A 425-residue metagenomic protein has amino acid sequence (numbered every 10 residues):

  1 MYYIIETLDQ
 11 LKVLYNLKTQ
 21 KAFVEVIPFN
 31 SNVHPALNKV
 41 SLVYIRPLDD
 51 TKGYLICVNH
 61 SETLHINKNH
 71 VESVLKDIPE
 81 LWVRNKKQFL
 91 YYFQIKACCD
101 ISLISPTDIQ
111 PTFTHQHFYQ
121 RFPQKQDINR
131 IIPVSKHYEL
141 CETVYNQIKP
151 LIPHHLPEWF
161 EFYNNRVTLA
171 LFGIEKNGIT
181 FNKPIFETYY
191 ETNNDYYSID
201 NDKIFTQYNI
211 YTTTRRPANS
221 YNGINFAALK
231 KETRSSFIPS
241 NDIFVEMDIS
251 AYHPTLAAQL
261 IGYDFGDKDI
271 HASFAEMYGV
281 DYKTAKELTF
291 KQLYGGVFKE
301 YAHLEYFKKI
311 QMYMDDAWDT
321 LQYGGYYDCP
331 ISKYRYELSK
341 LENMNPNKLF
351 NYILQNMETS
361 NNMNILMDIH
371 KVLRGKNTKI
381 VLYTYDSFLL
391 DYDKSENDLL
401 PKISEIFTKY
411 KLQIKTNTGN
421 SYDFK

Functional and structural regions predicted by a protein language model:
Y2-L8, T19-E25, F29-I152: Conserved DEDDh/DEDDy metal-dependent 3′-5′ exonuclease domain
L14-Q20, E72-E80, F237-N241, M277-K283: Flexible, charged surface loops at secondary-structure boundaries
I27, S31, L37-V40, Y44-T51 (+5 more regions): Acidic, glycine-rich two-metal-ion catalytic cores of nucleic acid-processing enzymes
Y92, K96-H154, V167-N177, N222 (+1 more regions): Helical catalytic core of nucleic-acid polymerases
V134, L156-F160, N164, Y352-Q355: Conserved phosphate/pyrophosphate-binding and hydrolysis machinery centered on Walker-type P-loop NTPases, extending
Y138, E142, F172-I185, F298 (+1 more regions): Catalytic palm subdomain of template-directed nucleic-acid polymerases, centered on the conserved carboxylate motif
Y163-L169, Y189: Acidic two-metal-ion nuclease catalytic site recognized across multiple nuclease folds, prominently DnaQ/RNase D-T
Q413-K425: Short proline/glycine- and acidic-rich turn/helix-capping motifs at secondary-structure junctions
